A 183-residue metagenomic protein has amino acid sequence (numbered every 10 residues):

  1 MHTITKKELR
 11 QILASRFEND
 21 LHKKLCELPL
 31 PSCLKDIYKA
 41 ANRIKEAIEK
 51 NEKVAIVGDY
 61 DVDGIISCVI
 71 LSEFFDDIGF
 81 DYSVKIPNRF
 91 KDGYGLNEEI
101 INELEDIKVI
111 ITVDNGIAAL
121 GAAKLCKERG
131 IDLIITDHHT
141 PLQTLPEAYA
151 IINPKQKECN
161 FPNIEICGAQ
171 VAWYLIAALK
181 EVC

Functional and structural regions predicted by a protein language model:
M1-C183: Replace "Mg2+/Mn2+-dependent" with "divalent metal-dependent
